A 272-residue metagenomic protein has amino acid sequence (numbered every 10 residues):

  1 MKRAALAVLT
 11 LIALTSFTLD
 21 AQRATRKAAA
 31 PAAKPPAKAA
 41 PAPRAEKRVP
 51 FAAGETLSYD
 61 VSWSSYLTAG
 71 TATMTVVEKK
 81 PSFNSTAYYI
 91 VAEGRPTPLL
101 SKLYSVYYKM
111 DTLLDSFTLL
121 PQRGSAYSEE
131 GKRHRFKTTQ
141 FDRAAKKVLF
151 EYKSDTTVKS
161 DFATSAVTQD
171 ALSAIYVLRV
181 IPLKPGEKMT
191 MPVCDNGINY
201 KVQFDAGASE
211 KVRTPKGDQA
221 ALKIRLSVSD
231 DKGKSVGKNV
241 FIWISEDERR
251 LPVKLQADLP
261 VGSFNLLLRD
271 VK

Functional and structural regions predicted by a protein language model:
M1-A4: Positively charged n-region of N-terminal signal peptides that target proteins for export
A7-S16: Bacterial N-terminal signal peptides
F17-A21: Sec/Tat signal peptide C-region and signal peptidase I cleavage site
R23-R143, V180-K272: Acidic, serine/threonine-rich low-complexity disordered tracts
R143-V193: Active-site/ligand-binding surface loops and adjacent short beta/alpha elements that line catalytic pockets across
